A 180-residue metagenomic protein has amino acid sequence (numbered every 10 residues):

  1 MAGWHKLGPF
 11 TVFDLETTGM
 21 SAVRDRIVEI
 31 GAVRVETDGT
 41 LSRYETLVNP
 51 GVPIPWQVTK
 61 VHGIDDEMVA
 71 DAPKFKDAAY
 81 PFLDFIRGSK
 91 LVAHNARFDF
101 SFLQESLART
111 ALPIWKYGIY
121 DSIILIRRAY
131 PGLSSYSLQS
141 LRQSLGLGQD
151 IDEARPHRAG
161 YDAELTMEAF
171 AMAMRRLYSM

Functional and structural regions predicted by a protein language model:
M1-H5, S144, E164-M180: Acidic two-metal-ion nuclease catalytic site recognized across multiple nuclease folds, prominently DnaQ/RNase D-T
M1-Y117, P131-S135, Q139-H157: Conserved non-catalytic scaffold segment of RNase H-like nuclease domains
K116-R127: A short, structured active-site edge motif that brings together acidic residues
I124, Y136-S140, E164, E168: Residues on a specific face of well-ordered alpha-helices
G160-Y161: Acidic donor-binding loop at a coil-to-helix junction in glycosyltransferase catalytic cores that engages
